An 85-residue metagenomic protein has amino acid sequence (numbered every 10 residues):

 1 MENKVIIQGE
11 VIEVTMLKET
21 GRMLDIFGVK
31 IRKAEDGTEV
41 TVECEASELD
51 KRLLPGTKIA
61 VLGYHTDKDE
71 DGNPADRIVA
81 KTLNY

Functional and structural regions predicted by a protein language model:
M1-Q8, I12: Short, glycine/small-residue-enriched coil/turn segments at secondary-structure junctions
V5, D25, T38, P74: Exposed loop/turn and edge beta-strand positions of beta-sandwich/beta-sheet ligand-binding modules
I6, A60-L62: Hydrophobic beta-strand signal
I12-T15, T66: Conserved positions in beta-strands of structured domains
L17-I31: Short aromatic-glycine-enriched beta-strand elements
D36-L53: Beta-strand/loop nucleic-acid-binding surfaces
Y64-Y85: OB-fold/S1-family single-stranded nucleic acid-binding modules
